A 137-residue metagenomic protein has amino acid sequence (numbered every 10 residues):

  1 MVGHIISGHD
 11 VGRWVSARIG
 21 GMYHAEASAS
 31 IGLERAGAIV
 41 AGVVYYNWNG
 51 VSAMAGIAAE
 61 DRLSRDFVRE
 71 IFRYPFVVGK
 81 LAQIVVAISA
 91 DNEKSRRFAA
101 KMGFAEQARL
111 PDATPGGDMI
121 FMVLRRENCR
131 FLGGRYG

Functional and structural regions predicted by a protein language model:
M1-M22, Y136: Short amphipathic alpha-helix that is part of the acyltransferase structural core
G20-A36: A short helix-loop-beta-strand connector motif used in the catalytic cores of GNAT acetyltransferases and, in some
G32, A38-Y46: Conserved beta-strand in the GNAT
W48-D61: Conserved acetyl-CoA binding element of GNAT-fold acetyltransferases
V77-I88: Conserved GNAT acetyl-CoA-binding A-motif
A87, A105-M119: Conserved catalytic-core motifs of GNAT/GCN5-like acyltransferases
D91-A108: Conserved active-site alpha-helix within GNAT-family acetyltransferase domains
A113-G137: C-terminal "cap" of GNAT-fold acetyltransferases
